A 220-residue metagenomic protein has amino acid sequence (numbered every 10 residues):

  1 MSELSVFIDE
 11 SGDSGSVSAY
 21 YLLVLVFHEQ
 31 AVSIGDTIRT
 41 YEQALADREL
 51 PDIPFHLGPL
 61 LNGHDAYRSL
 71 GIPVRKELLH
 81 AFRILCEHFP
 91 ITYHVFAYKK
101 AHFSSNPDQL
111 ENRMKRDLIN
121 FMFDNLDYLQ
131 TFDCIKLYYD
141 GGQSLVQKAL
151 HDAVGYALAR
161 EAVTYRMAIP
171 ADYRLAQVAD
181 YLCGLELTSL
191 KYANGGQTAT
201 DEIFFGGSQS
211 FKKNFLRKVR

Functional and structural regions predicted by a protein language model:
M1-R220: Phosphate-ester processing/binding pockets and catalytic centers
